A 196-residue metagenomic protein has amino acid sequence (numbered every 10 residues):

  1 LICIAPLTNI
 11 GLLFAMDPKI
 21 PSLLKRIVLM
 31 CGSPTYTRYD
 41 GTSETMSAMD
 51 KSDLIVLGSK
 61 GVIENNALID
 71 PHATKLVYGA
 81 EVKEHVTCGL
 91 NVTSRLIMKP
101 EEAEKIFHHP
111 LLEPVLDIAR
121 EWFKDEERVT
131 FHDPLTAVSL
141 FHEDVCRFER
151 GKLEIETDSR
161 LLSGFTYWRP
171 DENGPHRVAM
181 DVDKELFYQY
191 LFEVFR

Functional and structural regions predicted by a protein language model:
L1-T87, T93: Active-site histidine-anchored catalytic micro-motif
D50-S52, N65-R196: Conformational coupling and interaction surfaces
